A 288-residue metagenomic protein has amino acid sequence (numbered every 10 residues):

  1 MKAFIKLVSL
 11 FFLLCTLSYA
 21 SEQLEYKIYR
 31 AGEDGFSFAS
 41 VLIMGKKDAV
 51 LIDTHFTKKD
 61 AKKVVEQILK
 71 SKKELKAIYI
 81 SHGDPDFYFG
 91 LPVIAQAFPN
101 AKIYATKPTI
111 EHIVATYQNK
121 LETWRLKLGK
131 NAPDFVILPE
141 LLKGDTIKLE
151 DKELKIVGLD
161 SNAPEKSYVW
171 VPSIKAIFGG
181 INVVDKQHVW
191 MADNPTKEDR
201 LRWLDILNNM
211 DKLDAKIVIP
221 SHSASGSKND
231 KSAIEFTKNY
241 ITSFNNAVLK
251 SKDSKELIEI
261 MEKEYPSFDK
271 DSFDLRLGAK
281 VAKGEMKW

Functional and structural regions predicted by a protein language model:
K2-L10: Sec-dependent signal peptide recognition, specifically the positively charged N-region followed immediately by
E22-K70, Y168-I181: Conserved beta-strand hairpin/beta-sheet module of binuclear metal-dependent hydrolase folds, prominently
F36-S37, T57-D60, G83-Y88, I110-I113 (+3 more regions): Active-site environment of divalent metal-dependent phosphoester hydrolases
I52-T54, K76-D84, Y104-K107, I177-G180 (+1 more regions): Active-site neighborhood of phospho(di)ester-bond hydrolases with catalytic His/Asp-centered motifs
K59-A105: Active-site metal-binding motif and surrounding structural segment of the metallo-beta-lactamase
V114-E165, P172-S173, D211: Metallo-beta-lactamase
E198-E256, I260: Divalent-metal (often Zn2+) His-rich catalytic cores of metallo-beta-lactamase-fold enzymes
K250-W288: C-terminal regulatory/interaction regions
